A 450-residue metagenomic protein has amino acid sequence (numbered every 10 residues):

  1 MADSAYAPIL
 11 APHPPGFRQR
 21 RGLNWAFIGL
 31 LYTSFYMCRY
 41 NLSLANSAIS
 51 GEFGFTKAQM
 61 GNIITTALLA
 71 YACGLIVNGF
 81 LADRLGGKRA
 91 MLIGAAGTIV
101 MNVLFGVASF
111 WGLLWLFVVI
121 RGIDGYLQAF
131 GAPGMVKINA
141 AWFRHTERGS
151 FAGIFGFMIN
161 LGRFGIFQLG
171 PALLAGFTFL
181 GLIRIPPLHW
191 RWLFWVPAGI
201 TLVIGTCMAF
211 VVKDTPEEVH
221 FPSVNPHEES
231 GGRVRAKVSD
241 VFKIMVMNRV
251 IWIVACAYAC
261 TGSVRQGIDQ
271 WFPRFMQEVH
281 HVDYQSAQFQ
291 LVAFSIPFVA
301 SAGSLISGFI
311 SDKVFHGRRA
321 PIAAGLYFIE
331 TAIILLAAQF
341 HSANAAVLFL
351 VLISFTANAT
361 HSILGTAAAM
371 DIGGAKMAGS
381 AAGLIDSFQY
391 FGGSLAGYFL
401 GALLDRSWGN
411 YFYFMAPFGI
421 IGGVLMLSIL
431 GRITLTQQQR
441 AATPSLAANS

Functional and structural regions predicted by a protein language model:
L42-N46, F167, V246-S307, H361 (+2 more regions): Extracytoplasmic gate region of multi-pass secondary transporters
R84-A95, D312-Y327: Cytoplasmic membrane-interface "Motif A"-like loop-to-helix N-cap segments of 12-TM Major Facilitator Superfamily
A96-W111, F328-H341: C-terminal ends and interior cores of transmembrane alpha-helices in multi-pass membrane transporters/permeases
M101, L114-F130, A259, A345-I363 (+1 more regions): Hydrophobic core of transmembrane alpha-helices in multi-pass small-molecule transporters, especially MFS/SLC-type
I120-N160: Cytoplasmic helix-loop-helix junction between adjacent transmembrane helices in 12-TM secondary transporters
G149-A175, V299-A300, D386-A396: Glycine-rich segments within core transmembrane alpha-helices of 12-TM secondary carriers
F155-D214: Helix-loop-helix hairpin linking two adjacent transmembrane segments in secondary transporters
G317-A367: C-terminal transmembrane helical hairpin of 12-TM major facilitator-type secondary transporters
